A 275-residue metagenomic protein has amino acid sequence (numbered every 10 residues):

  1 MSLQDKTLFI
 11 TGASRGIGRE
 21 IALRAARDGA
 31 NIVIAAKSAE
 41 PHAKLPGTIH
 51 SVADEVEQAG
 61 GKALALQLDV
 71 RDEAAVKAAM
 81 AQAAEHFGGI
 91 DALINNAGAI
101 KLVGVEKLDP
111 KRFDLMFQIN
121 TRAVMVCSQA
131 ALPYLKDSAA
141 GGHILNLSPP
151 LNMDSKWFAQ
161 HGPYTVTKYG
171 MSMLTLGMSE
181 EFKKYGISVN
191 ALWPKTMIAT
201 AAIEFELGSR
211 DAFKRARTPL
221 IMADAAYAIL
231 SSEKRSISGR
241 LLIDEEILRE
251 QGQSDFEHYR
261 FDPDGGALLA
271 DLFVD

Functional and structural regions predicted by a protein language model:
L3-A35: Canonical Rossmann dinucleotide-binding motif of NAD(H)/NADP(H)-dependent dehydrogenases/reductases, specifically
K6, G61-K62, G89-I90, L135-P150 (+2 more regions): Active-site loop of short-chain dehydrogenase/reductase
A30-S51: Conserved glycine-rich Rossmann-like NAD(P)H-binding loop of the short-chain dehydrogenase/reductase
G47, Q67-A79, P110: The beta1-alpha1 cofactor-binding region of Rossmann-like NAD(H)/NADP(H)-dependent oxidoreductases
G104-V105, D109-D114: Substrate-binding pocket helix/loop in short-chain dehydrogenase/reductase
K136, A140-K184, K195-M197: Catalytic loop of short-chain dehydrogenase/reductase
A191-L192, R210-D275: C-terminal helical subdomain
